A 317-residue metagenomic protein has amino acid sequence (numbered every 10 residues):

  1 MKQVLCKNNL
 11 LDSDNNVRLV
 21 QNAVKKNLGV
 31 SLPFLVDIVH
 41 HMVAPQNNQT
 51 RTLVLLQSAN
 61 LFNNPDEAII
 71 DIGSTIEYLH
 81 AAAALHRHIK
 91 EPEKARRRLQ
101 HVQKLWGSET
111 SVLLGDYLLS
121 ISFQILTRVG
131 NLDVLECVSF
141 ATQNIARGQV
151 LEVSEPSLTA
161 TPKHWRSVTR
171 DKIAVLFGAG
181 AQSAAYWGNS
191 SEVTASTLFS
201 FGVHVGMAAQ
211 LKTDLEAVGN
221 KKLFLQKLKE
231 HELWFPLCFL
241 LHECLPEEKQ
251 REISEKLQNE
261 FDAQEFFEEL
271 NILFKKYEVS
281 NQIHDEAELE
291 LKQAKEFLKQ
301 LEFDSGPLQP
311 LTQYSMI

Functional and structural regions predicted by a protein language model:
M1-K104, E152-A160, I173, E290-L291 (+1 more regions): Conserved N-terminal diphosphate/IPP-binding helix and adjacent helical/loop segment of trans-prenyltransferase domains
I38-M42, V54, I76-L79, V138-I145 (+6 more regions): Short alpha-helical scaffolding segments that buttress acidic/His motifs in well-ordered protein cores
M42-N48, G107-S111, T169, F224-Q226 (+1 more regions): Solvent-exposed loop and edge beta-strand segments that line ligand/cofactor-binding and catalytic clefts
L53, D66-Y78, S108, V112 (+1 more regions): Alpha-helical scaffolds flanking conserved acidic
N60-F62, L85-L105, F123, I145-T159 (+3 more regions): Acidic, Mg2+-coordinating active-site segments of isoprenoid diphosphate-utilizing enzymes
G73-T75, A82, G115, S122 (+3 more regions): Small-residue hotspots
L126-F140, R251-N259: Transmembrane helix-loop-helix
P162-K172: A short glycine-threonine-serine/GTX helix/turn-capping micro-motif
